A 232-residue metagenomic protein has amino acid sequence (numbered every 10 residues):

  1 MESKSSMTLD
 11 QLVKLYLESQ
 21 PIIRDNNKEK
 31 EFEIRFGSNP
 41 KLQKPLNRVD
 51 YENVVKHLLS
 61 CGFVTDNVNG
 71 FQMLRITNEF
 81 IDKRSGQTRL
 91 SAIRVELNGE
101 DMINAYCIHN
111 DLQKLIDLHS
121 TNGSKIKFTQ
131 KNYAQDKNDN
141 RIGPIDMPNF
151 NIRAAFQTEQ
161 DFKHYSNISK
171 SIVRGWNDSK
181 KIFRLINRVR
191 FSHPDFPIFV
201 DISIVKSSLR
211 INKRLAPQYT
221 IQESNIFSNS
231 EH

Functional and structural regions predicted by a protein language model:
M1-H232: Phosphate-end processing signature that detects enzymes handling 5′-triphosphorylated RNA and polyphosphate
